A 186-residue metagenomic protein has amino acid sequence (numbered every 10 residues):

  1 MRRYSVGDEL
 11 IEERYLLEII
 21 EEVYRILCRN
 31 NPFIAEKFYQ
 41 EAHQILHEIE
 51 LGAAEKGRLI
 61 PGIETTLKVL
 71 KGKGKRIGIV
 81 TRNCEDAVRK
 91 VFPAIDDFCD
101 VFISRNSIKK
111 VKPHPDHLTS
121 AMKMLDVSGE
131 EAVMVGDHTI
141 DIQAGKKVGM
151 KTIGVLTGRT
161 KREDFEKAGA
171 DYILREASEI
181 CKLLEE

Functional and structural regions predicted by a protein language model:
M1-K73, C84-R89: N-terminal helical cap/lid subdomain that shapes the substrate entry/recognition surface in HAD-like hydrolases
Y24, K37, E41-E48, T66 (+5 more regions): A generic structural signal for ordered alpha-helices
A35, L59, T81, M134 (+1 more regions): Charged, low-complexity surface patches
A53-R58, V80, K109-K110, K151-T152: Short, flexible loop segments at the rims of nucleotide/cofactor-binding pockets, characterized by
K68-G72, E85-E186: Asp-based, Mg2+/Mn2+-dependent phosphohydrolase catalytic module
